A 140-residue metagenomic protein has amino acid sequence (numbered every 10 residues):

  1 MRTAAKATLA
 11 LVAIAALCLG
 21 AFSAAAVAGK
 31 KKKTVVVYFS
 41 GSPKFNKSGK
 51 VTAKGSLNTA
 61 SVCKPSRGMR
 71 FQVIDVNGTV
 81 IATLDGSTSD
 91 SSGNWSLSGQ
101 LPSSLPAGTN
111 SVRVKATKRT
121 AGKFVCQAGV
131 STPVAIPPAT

Functional and structural regions predicted by a protein language model:
L17-A25: C-terminal segment of classical bacterial N-terminal signal peptides
V27-S48, A139-T140: Short, compositionally biased P/S/T/A/G/V-rich stretches that sit at domain boundaries
G49-A53: Structural beta-strand segments of beta-rich domains
K54, N94-S103: Exposed aromatic-hydrophobic patches
T59-S66: A short beta-turn/strand-edge loop motif at beta-sheet boundaries
Q72-I81: Change "in extracellular beta-sheet-rich domains … of secreted and cell-surface proteins" to "in beta-sheet-rich domains
V80-S92, Q100-L101: Solvent-exposed serine/threonine-rich low-complexity stretches and specific carbohydrate-binding patches
P106-V134, P138: Enriched for extracellular/lumenal, surface-exposed ectodomains of secreted and cell-surface proteins
